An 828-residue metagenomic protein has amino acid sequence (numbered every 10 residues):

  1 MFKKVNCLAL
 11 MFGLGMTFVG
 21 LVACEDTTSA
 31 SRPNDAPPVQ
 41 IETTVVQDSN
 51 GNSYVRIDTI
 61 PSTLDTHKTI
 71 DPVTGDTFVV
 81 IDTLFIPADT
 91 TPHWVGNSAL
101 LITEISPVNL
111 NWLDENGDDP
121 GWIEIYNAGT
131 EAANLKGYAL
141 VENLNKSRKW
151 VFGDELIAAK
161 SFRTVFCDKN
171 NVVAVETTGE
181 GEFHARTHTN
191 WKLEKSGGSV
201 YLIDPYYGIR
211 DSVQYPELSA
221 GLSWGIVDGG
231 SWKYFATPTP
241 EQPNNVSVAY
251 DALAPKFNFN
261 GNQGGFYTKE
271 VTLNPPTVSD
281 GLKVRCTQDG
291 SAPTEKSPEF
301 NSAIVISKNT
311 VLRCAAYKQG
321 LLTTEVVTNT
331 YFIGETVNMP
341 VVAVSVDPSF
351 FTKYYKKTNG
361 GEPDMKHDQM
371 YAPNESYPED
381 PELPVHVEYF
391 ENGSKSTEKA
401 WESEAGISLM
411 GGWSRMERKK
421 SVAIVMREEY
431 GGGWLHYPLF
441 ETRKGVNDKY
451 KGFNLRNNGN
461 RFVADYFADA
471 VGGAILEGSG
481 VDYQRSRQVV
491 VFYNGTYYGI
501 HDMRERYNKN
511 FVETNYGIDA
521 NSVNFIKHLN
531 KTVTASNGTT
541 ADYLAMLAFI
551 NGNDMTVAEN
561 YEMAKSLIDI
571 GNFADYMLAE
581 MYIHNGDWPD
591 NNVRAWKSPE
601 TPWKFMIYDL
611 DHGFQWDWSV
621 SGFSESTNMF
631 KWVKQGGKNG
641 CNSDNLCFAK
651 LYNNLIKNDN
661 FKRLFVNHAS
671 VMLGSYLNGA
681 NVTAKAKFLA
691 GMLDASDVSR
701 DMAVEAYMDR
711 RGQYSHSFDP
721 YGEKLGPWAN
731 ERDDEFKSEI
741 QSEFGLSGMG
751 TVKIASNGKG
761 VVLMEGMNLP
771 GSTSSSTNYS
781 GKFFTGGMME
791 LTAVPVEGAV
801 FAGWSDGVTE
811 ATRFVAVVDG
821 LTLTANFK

Functional and structural regions predicted by a protein language model:
A9-G20: Bacterial N-terminal signal peptides
F18-G51, T63, V73-D76, A88-H93: Bacterial Sec-dependent N-terminal signal peptides
P87-L144, K192-S196, V213-E217, S247-N260: A structural motif detector for short, solvent-exposed N-terminal "entry" segments of globular domains
L101, I105, L156-A159, V165 (+3 more regions): Short, compositionally stereotyped local motifs that mark structural "simplifiers"
L110-D119, K146-S231, N359-E382, H386-E388: Solvent-exposed beta-edge/loop recognition patches
P240-S247, P340-S345, S349-H367, N374-Y377 (+10 more regions): Middle-to-C-terminal accessory/interaction subdomains
V344, E362-T534, G538: Conserved ATP-binding subdomain of kinase catalytic cores across diverse folds
